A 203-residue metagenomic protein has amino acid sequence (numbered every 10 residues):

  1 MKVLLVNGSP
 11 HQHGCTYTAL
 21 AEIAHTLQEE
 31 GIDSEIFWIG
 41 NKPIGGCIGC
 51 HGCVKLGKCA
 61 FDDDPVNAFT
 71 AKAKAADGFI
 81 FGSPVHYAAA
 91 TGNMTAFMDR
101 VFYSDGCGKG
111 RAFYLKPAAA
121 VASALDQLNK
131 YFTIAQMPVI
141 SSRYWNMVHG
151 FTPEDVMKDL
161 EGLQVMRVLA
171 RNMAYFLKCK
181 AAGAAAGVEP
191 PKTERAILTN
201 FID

Functional and structural regions predicted by a protein language model:
K2-E30: N-terminal beta1-alpha1 ligand-phosphate binding loop
N7, W38, R143-Y144: Residue-level recognition of beta-strand->loop/alpha-helix junctions
E29, T133-I134, P138-D203: Glycine-rich phosphate/pyrophosphate-binding loop and the adjoining helix
I32-K42: A short beta-strand-loop structural module common to alpha/beta enzyme folds
K42-K74, L198-D203: Cysteine-cluster motifs in flexible loop/terminal segments that predominantly coordinate metals
H51-K55, D99, K158-L160: Short, hinge-like loop/turn segments at secondary-structure boundaries
A60-Y144: Helix-loop-strand module that forms the ligand-binding subsite of alpha/beta enzymes
